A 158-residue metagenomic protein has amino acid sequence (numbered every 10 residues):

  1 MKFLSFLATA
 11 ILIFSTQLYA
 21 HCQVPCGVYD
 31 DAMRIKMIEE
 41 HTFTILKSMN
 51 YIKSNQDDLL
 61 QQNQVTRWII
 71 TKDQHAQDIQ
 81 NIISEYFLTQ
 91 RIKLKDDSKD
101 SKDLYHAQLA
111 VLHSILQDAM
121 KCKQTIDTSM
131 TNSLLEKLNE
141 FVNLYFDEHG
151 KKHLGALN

Functional and structural regions predicted by a protein language model:
L4-F14: Sec-dependent N-terminal signal peptides
S15-A20: Sec/Tat signal peptide C-region and signal peptidase I cleavage site
H21-L60, R67: Immediate post-signal-peptide N-terminus of mature secreted/exported proteins
R34-H41, W68, K72-H75, I79 (+3 more regions): Amphipathic alpha-helix face/heptad-repeat signature
T42, L46-M49, K53, Q80-I83 (+3 more regions): A structural signal for well-ordered alpha-helices, especially hydrophobic packing surfaces of coiled-coils
M49-Q90: Alpha-helical segments in soluble extracytoplasmic regions
E85-A107: Membrane-interface helix-loop-helix modules in multi-pass inner-membrane proteins
S101-H153: Helix-rich interaction surfaces within compact, conserved domain-sized segments that mediate assembly or partner
